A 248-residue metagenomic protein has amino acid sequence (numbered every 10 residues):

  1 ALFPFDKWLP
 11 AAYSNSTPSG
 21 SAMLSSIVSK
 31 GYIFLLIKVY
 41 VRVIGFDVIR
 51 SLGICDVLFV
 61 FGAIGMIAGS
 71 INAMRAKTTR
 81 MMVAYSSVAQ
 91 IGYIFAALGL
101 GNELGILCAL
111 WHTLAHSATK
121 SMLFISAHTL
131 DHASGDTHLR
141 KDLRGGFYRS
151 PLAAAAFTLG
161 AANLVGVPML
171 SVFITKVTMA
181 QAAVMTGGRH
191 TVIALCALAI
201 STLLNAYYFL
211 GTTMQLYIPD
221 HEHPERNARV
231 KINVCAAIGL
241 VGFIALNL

Functional and structural regions predicted by a protein language model:
A1-V177, Q181-N205, L210, M214: Hydrophobic transmembrane alpha-helices and their helix-loop junctions in integral membrane proteins
R229-L248: Glycine- and aromatic-enriched alpha-helical transmembrane segments of multi-pass membrane proteins
